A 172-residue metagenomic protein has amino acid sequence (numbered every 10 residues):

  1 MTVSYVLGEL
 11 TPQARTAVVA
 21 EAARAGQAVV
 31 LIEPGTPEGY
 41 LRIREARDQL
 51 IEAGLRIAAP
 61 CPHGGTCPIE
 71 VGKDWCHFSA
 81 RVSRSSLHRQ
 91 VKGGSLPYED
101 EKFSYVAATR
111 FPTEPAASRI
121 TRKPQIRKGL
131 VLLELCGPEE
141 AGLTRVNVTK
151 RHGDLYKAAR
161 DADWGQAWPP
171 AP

Functional and structural regions predicted by a protein language model:
M1-Q13, G35: A short SAM/SAH-binding and catalytic strip from SAM-dependent methyltransferases
G8, P34-G39, P62-G65: Short "lid" loop at the C-terminus of a central beta-strand within the Rossmann-like core of SAM-dependent
Q13-L31, E45: A short glycine-rich, Lys/Arg-flanked "PGG" loop and its adjoining helix->strand segment in the class I
R15, G39, I43-R44, E101: Active-site-proximal structural scaffolding
A25-E38, R56-A59: Conserved beta-strand signature within the Rossmann-like core of class I S-adenosyl-L-methionine
T36-E38, E52, S83-R89: S-adenosylmethionine
R42-T66, V71-S83: Conserved Class I S-adenosyl-L-methionine
V82, L87-P172: C-terminal lobe and adjacent flexible extensions of AdoMet/dcAdoMet transferase-like proteins
